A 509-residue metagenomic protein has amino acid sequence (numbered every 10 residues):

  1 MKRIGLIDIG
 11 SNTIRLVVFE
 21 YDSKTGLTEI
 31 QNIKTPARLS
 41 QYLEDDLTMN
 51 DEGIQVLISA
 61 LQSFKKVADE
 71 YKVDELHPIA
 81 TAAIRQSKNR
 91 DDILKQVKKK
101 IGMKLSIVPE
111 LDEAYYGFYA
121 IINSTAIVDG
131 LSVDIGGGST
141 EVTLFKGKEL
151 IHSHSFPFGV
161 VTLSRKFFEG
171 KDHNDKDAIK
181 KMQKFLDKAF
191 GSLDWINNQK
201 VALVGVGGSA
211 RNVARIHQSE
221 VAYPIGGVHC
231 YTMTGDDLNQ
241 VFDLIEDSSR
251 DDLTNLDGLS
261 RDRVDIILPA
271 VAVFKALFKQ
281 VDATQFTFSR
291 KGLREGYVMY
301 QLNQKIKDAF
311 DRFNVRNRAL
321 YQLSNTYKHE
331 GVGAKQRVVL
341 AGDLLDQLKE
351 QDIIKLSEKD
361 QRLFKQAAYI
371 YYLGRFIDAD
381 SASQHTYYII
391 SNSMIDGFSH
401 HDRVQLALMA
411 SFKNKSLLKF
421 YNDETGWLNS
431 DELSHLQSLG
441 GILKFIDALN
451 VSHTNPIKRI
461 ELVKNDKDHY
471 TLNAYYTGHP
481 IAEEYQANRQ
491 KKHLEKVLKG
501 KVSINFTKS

Functional and structural regions predicted by a protein language model:
M1-L27, I121, T125-F156, G208-N212: Gly/Thr-rich phosphate-binding beta-strand-loop-beta motif of the actin/hexokinase/Hsp70
M1-R3, S192, D466, T507-S509: Short, Lys/Arg-enriched, disordered terminal segments
K2-K98, K104: Conserved phosphate-binding loops in N-terminal lobes of ATP-dependent enzymes of the actin/Hsp70/sugar-kinase
Y42-A60, K66, Q86-S87, K104-P109 (+9 more regions): Helical "lid/coupling" subdomains associated with nucleotide-phosphate turnover
Y71, T125-V128, I196-Q199: Glycine-rich phosphate-binding loop signature in dinucleotide/nucleotide-binding domains
P78, I107, F288, I504-F506: A structural preference for short, hydrophobic beta-strand core positions in alpha/beta folds
I460-K508: Charged substrate- and nucleic-acid-binding regions of tRNA-handling and nucleotidyl-transfer enzymes, centered on
